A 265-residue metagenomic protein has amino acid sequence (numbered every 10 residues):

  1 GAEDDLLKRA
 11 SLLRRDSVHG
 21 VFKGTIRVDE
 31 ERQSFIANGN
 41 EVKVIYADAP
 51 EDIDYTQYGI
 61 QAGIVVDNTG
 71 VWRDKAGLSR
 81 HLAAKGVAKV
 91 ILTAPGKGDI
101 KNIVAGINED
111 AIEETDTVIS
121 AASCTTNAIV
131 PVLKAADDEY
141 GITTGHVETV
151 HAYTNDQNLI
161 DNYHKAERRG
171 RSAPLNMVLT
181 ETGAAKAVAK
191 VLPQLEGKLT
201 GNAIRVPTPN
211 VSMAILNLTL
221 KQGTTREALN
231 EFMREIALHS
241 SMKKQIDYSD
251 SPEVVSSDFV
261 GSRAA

Functional and structural regions predicted by a protein language model:
G1-Y55, T144, T149-A265: C-terminal substrate-binding/catalytic lobe of Rossmann-fold NAD(P)-dependent oxidoreductases
Y46-A49, T69-G70, P95, S123: Short glycine-/small-residue-rich Rossmann-like dinucleotide-binding loops
Q57-G59: A short, aliphatic-rich alpha-helical micro-motif
Q61-G63, A88: Conserved acidic residues
T69-T117: Rossmann-fold NAD(P)-binding glycine/threonine-rich loop
S79, K134, K186-A189: Active-site phosphate/pyrophosphate- and oxyanion-stabilizing loops and adjacent acidic/basic residues in soluble
L82-A84, A135-D138, F232-A237: Short, solvent-exposed amphipathic alpha-helical segments in soluble enzyme and RNA/protein-processing domains
G96-R171: Rossmann-like dinucleotide-binding core of oxidoreductases
